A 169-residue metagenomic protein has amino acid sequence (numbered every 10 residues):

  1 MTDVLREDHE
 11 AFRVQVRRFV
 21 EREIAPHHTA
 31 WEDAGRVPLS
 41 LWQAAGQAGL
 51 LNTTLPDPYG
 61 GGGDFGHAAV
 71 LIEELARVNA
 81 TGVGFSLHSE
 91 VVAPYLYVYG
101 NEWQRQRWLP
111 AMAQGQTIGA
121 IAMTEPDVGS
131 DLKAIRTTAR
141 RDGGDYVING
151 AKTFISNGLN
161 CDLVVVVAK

Functional and structural regions predicted by a protein language model:
M1-E10: Intrinsic disorder at enzyme termini
A25-R36: C-terminal helix-coil-helix/basic helical segment that borders enzyme active sites and/or dimer interfaces and provides
Q47-Q116, N157-L163: Internal helix-loop-helix
G115-M123: A short, Trp-centered hydrophobic/proline-enriched beta-strand micro-motif
A122-E125, V167-K169: Short beta-strand segments that buttress and anchor functional surface loops
T137-R140: A structural signal for short hydrophobic beta-strand segments in well-ordered beta-sheet cores
D145, N149-K169: A short core secondary-structure module
